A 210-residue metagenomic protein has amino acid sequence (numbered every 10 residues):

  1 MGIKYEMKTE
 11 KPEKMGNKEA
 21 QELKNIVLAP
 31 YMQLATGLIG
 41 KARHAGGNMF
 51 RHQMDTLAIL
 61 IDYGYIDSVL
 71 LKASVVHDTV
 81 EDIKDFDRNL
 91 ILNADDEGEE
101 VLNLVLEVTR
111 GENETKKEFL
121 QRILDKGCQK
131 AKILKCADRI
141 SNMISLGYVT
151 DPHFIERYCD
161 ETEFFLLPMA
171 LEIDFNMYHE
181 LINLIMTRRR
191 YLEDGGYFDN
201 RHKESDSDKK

Functional and structural regions predicted by a protein language model:
G2-K210: Active-site helical microenvironments for divalent-metal-assisted chemistry
